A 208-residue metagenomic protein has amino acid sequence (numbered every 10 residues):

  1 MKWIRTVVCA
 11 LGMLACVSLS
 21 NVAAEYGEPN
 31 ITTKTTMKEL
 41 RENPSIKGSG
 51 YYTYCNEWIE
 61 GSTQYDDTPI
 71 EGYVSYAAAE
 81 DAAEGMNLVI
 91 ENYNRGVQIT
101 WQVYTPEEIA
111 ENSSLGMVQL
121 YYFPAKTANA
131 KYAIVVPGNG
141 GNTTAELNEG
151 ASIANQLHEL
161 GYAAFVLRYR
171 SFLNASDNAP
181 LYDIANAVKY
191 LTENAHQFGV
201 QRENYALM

Functional and structural regions predicted by a protein language model:
M1-V8: Bacterial N-terminal signal peptides that target proteins for export
C9-S18: Bacterial N-terminal signal peptides
S18-E25: Sec-dependent signal peptide cleavage junction
P44-A128, S176-D177, L181: N-terminal cap/lid segment of alpha/beta-hydrolase-fold proteins
A130-N139: Short beta-strand element of the alpha/beta-hydrolase
G140-A145, A164, Y190: Serine-hydrolase catalytic-loop signature spanning alpha/beta hydrolases and amidase-signature enzymes
E146-F165: Short amphipathic alpha-helix adjacent to the substrate-entry channel of hydrolases
Y190-M208: Gly/Ser-rich "nucleophile elbow"/oxyanion-hole loop immediately N-terminal to the catalytic nucleophile in hydrolases
